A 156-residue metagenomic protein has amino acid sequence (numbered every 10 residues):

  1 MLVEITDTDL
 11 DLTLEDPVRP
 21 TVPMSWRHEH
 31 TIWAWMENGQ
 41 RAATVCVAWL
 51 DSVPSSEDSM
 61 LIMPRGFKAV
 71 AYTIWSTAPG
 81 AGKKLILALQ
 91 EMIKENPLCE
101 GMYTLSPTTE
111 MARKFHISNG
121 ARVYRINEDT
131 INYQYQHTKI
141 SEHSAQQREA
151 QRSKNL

Functional and structural regions predicted by a protein language model:
M1-M24, N155: Short amphipathic alpha-helix that is part of the acyltransferase structural core
R19-T21, S56-S59: A generic local structural motif
R27-E29: Short, small/polar residue-rich loop motifs at catalytic or cofactor-binding pockets
T31-W33, A43, F67, I131-Y133: Short beta-strand micro-motifs in enzyme catalytic cores
A34, Q40-S55, V70: Conserved beta-strand in the GNAT
R41, R122-V123: Residue-level detector of beta-propeller blades
E57-G120, I126-E128: Acyl-donor binding region in acyl/amide transferases
E128-L156: C-terminal "cap" of GNAT-fold acetyltransferases
